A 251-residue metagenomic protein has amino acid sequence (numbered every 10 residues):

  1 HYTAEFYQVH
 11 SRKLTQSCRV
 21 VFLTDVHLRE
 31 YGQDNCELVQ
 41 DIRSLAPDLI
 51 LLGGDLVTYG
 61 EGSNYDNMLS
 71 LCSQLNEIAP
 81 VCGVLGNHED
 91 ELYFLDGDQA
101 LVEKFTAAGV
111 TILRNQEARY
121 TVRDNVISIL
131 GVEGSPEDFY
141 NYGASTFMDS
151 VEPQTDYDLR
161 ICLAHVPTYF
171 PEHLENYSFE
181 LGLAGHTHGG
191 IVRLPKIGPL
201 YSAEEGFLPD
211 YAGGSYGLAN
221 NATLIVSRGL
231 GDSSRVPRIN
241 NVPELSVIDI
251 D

Functional and structural regions predicted by a protein language model:
H1-L14: N-terminal membrane-anchoring alpha-helices
Q8-H10, R119-T121, S215-G217, V247-D249: Short, well-ordered beta-strand micro-motif
K13-L113: Membrane-embedded segments
S17-H27, V126-S135, I161-H165, A222-R228: Active-site-proximal beta-strand elements of phosphoester/diester hydrolases
H27, L56-V57, H88-E89, E117-A118 (+4 more regions): Catalytic metal-binding/acid-base residues of hydrolase active sites
D48-L49, C82, V110-T111, I127 (+4 more regions): Short, Asp-centered acidic motifs that coordinate Mg2+ and/or phosphate in catalytic or ligand-binding sites
D96-V110, V122-A164, F170-E172, P237-R238: Binuclear metal-dependent hydrolase catalytic cores centered on His/Asp/Glu-rich metal-binding motifs
P167-S246: Conserved beta-sheet core of the metallophosphoesterase superfamily
